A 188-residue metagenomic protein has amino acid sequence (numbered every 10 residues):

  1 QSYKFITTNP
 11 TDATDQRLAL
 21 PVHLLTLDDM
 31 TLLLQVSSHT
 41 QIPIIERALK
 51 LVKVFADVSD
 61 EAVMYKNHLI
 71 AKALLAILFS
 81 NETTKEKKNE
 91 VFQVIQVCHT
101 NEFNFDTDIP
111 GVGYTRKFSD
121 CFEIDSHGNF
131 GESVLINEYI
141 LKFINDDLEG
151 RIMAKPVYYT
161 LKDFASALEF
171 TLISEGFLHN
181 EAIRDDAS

Functional and structural regions predicted by a protein language model:
Q1-V112: Switch/coupling segment of Walker-type NTPase motor domains
F103-S188: Long, low-complexity, polar/charged, intrinsically disordered or flexibly structured peripheral segments
